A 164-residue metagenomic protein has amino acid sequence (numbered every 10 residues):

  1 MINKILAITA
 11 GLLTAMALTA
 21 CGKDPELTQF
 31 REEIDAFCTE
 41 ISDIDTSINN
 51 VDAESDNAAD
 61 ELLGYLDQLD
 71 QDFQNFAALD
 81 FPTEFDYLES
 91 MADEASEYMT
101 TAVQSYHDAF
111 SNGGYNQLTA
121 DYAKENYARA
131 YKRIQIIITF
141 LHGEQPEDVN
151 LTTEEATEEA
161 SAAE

Functional and structural regions predicted by a protein language model:
M1-T9: Bacterial N-terminal signal peptides that target proteins for export
A10-A15: Hydrophobic helical h-region of N-terminal Sec-dependent signal peptides in bacterial secretory/periplasmic proteins
M16-A20: C-terminal motif of bacterial Sec signal peptides marking the signal peptidase cleavage site
G22-P25: Bacterial signal peptide processing site
Q29-F110, G114-A156: Alpha-helical segments in soluble extracytoplasmic regions
A160-E164: Short, solvent-exposed mixed-charge patches
